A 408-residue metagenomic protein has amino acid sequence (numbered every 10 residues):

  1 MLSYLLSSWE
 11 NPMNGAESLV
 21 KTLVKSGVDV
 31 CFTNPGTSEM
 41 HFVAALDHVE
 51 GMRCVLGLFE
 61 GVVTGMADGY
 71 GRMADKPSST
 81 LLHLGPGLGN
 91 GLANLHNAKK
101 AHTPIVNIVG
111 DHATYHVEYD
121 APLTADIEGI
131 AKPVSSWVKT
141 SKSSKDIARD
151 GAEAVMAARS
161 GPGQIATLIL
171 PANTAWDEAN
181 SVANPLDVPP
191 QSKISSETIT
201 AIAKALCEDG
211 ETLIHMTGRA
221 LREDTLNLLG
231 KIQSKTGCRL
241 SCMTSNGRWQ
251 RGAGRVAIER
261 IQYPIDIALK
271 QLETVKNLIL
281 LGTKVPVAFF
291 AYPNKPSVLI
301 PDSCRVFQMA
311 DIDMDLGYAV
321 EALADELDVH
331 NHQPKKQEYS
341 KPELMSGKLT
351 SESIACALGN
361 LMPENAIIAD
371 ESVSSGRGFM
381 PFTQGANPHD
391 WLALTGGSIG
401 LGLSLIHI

Functional and structural regions predicted by a protein language model:
L5-Q333, L361-E364: N-terminal alpha/beta PP-like core and its mobile active-site loop of ThDP/TPP-dependent enzymes
A16-D29, N34-T37, F42-V49, K335-L405: Active-site diphosphate/adenylate-binding microenvironment
